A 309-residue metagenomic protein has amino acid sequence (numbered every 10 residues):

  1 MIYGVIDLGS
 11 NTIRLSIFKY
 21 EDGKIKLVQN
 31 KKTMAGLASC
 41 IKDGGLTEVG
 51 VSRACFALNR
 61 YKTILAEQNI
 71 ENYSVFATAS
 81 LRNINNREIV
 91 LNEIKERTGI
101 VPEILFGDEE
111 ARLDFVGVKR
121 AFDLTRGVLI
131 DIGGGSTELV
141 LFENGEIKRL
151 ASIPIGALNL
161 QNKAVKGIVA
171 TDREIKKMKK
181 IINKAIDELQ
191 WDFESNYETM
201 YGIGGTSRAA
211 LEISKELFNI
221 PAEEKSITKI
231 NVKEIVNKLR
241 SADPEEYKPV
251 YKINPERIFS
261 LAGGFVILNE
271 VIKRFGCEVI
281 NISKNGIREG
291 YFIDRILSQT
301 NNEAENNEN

Functional and structural regions predicted by a protein language model:
M1-K26: N-terminal basic/disordered segments at the start of proteins
Y3-D7, G127-D131, M200: Short glycine-aspartate micro-motif
S10, G134, G205-R208: Short, glycine/acidic-enriched loop or turn micro-motifs at the edges of active sites
I17, C40-E67, T78-V90, E96-R126 (+2 more regions): Helical "lid/coupling" subdomains associated with nucleotide-phosphate turnover
G23-V28, E146-K148: Beta-strand initiation motifs
Q29-A35, G202: A structural signal for short, well-ordered beta-strand segments
N72-V75: Conserved beta-strand/loop subsegment of P-loop NTPase cores
G135-L141: Acidic, divalent-metal-coordinating active-site segment for phosphoryl/phosphodiester hydrolysis, typified by short
